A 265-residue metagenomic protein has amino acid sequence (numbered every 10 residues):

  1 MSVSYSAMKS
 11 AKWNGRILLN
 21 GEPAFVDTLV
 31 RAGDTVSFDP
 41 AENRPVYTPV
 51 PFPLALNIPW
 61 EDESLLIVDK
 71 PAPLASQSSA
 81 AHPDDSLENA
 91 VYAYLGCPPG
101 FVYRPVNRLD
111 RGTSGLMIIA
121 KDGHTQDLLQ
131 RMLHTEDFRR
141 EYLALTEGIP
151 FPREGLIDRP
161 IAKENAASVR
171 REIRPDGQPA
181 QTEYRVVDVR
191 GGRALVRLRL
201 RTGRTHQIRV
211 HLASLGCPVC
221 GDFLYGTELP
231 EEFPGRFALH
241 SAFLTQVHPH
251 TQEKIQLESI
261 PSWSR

Functional and structural regions predicted by a protein language model:
M1-A11, L56, P175-Q181, D188-L195 (+1 more regions): Pseudouridine synthases involved in rRNA/tRNA modification
M1-L156, P160-N165, V189, W263: RNA pseudouridine synthases
R16, R108, E183, S241-F243: Extracellular/lumenal ectodomain signal focusing on beta-strand-rich modules and carbohydrate-recognition contexts
I17, D69, R111, L116 (+7 more regions): Short glycine- and Lys/Arg-enriched binding-loop motifs that mark or flank ligand-binding interfaces
L18, R104, L145, R185 (+3 more regions): Conserved beta-strand segments that form the floor/walls of ligand-binding pockets within enzyme and binding domains
V68, I157, R171, A194-V196: Generic recognition of long tandem-repeat/solenoid scaffolds
A167-D176: Short aromatic-glycine motifs in intrinsically disordered, low-complexity regions
